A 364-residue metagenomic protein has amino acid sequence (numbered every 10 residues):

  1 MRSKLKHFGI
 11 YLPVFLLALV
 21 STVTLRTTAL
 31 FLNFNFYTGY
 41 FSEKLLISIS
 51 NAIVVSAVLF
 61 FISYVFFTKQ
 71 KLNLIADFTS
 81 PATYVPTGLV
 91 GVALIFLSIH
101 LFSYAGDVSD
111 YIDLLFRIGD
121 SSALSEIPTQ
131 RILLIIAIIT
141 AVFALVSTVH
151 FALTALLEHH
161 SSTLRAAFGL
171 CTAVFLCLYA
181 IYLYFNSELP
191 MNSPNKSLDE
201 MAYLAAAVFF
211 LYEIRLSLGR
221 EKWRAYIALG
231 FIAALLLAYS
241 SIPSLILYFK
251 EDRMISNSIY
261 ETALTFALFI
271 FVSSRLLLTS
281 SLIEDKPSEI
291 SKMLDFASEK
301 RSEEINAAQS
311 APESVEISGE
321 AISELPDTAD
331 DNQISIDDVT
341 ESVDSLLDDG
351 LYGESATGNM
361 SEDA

Functional and structural regions predicted by a protein language model:
M1-A137: N-terminal topogenic module of multi-pass integral membrane proteins
M1-K4, P287-F296, M360-A364: Short, charged juxtamembrane terminal tails flanking transmembrane helices
V14-L30, L59, V65, K196-I305: C-terminal transmembrane-bundle signature of multipass membrane proteins, characterized by strong activation on
V14-T22, V85-S103, L134-H150, R165-Y182 (+2 more regions): Alpha-helical transmembrane segments of multi-pass integral membrane proteins
T28-I49, F102-I139, L156-L164, I181-E200 (+2 more regions): Membrane-helix interface and helix-disruption motif detector
V55-N73, A144-T154, A206-L216: Canonical alpha-helical transmembrane segments
K71-P81, A152-R165, R215-A225: Membrane-interface helix-boundary motifs at transmembrane edges
V315-A364: Long, low-complexity, intrinsically disordered segments
